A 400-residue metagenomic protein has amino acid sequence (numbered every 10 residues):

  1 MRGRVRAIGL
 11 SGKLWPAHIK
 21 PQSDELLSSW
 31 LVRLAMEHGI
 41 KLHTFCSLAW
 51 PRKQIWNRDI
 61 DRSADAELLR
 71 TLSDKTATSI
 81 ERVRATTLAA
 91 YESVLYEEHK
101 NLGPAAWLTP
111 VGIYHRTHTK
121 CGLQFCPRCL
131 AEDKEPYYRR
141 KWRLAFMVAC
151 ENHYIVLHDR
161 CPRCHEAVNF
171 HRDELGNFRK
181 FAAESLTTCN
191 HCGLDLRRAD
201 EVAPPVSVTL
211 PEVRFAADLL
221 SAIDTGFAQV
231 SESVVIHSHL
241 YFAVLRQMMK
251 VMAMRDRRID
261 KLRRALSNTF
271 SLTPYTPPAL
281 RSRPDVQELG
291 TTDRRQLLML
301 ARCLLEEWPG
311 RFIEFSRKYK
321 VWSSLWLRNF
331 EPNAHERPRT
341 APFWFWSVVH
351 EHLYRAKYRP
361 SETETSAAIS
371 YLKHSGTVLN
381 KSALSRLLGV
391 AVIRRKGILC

Functional and structural regions predicted by a protein language model:
M1-C400: Basic, alpha-helical nucleic-acid-binding regions used in initiation and control of genome expression
